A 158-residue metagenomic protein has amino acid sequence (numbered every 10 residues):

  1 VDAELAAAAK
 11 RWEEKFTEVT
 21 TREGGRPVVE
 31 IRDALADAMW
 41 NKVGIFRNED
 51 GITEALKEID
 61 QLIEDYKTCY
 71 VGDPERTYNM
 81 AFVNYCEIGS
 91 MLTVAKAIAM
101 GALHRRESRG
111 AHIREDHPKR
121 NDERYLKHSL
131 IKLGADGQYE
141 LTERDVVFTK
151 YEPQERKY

Functional and structural regions predicted by a protein language model:
V1-Y158: Glycine- and aromatic-enriched mobile tails/lids
